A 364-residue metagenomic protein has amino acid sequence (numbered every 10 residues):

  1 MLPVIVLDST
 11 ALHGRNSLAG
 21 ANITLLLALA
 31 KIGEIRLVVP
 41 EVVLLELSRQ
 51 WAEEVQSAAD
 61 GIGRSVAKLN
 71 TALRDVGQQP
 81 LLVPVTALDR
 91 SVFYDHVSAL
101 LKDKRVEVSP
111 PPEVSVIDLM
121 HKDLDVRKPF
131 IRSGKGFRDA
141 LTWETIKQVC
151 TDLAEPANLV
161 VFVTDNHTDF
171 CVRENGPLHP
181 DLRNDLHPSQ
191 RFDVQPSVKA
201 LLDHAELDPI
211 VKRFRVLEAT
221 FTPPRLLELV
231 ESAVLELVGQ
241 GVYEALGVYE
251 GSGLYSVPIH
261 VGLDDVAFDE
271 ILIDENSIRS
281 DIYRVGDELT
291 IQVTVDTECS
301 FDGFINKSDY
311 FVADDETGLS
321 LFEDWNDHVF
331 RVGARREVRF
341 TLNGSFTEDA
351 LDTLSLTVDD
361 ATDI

Functional and structural regions predicted by a protein language model:
M1-V160, T168-L229, I259-S280, T317 (+4 more regions): Active-site-proximal, substrate-binding regions of enzyme catalytic domains and RNA-binding/basic surfaces
S232, E236-L319, D324-R336, A350: Membrane-lipid interaction segments
V338-G344: Polybasic, proline/glycine-rich intrinsically disordered low-complexity segments
